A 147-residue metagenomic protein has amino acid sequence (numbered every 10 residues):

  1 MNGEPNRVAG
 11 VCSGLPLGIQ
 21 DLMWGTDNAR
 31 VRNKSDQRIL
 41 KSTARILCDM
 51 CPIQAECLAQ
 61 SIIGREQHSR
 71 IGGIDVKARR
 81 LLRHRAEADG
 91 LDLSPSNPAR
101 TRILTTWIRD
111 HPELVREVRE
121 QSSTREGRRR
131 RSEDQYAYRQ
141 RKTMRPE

Functional and structural regions predicted by a protein language model:
M1-L17, D21-P52, I63-E66: Immediate flanking context of iron-sulfur cluster ligation sites
N6-G14, I74-W107: Short Fe-S-cluster ligation motifs
D21, N28, D75-V76, L93 (+1 more regions): Polar low-complexity intrinsically disordered regions enriched in Ser/Thr and small residues
W24, S35, S69, R83-A88 (+2 more regions): Generic alpha-helix signal with a bias toward terminal, lower-confidence helices and secondary-structure junctions
C57: Short, non-ligating residues that shape and space the ligands of small metal-coordination modules and catalytic
H68-I74: Cysteine-rich micro-motifs
E87-E147: Short flanking/linker segments adjacent to small metal-binding domains or redox-active Cys/His motifs
